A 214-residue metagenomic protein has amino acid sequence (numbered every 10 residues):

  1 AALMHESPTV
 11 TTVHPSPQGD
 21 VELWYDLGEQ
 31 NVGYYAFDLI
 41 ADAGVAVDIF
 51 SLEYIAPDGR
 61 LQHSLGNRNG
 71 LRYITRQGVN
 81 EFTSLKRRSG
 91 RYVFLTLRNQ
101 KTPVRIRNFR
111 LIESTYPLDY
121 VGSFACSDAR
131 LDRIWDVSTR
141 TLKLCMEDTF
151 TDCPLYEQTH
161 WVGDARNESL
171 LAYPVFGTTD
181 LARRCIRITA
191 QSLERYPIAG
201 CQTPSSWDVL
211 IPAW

Functional and structural regions predicted by a protein language model:
A1-L155, G163-D164, D180-T189, R195-W207 (+1 more regions): Extracellular/oxidizing-compartment recognition motifs
N167-T178, P212-W214: Well-ordered alpha-helical scaffold segments within catalytic/enzyme domains
L170-Y173, R187, Q191: Generic alpha-helical structural context detector
